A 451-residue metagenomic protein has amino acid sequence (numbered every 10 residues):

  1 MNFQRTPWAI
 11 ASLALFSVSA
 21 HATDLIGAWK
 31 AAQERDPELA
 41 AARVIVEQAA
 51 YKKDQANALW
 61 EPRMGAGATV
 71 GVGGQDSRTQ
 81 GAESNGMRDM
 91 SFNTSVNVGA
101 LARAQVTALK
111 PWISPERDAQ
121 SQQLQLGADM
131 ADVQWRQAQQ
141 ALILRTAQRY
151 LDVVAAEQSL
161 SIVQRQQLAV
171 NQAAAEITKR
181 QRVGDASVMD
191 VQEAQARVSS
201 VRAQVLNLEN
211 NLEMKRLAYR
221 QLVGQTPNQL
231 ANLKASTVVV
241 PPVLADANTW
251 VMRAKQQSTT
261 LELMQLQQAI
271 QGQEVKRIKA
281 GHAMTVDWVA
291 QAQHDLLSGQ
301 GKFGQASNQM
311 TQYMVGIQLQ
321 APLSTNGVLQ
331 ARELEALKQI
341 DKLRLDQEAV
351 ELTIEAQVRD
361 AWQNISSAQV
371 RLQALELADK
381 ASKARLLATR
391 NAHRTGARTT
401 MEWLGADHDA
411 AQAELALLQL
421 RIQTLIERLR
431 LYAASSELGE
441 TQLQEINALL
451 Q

Functional and structural regions predicted by a protein language model:
M1-H21: Gram-negative bacterial Sec-dependent N-terminal signal peptides
N2, A141-R253, N364, A368 (+4 more regions): Periplasmic alpha-helical coiled-coil/stalk elements that build and connect Gram-negative outer-membrane
A20-T69, Q75, K110-W112, Q125 (+6 more regions): Bacterial Sec-pathway N-terminal export signals of envelope proteins
T23-D152, V286, A290, G327-L329: Short flexible linkers and secondary-structure junctions
A40-V44, N57-A58, G99, W112-Q139 (+8 more regions): Sec/SRP-type N-terminal targeting helices
G67-K110, A235-L244, K276, V289-V328 (+2 more regions): Small/polar, glycine/serine/threonine/aspartate-rich low-complexity segments that form flexible
Q181-D185, H393-A397, A434: A short glycine-centered flexible hinge/capping loop motif at secondary-structure junctions
L415-Q451: Acidic, low-complexity, intrinsically disordered peripheral segments
